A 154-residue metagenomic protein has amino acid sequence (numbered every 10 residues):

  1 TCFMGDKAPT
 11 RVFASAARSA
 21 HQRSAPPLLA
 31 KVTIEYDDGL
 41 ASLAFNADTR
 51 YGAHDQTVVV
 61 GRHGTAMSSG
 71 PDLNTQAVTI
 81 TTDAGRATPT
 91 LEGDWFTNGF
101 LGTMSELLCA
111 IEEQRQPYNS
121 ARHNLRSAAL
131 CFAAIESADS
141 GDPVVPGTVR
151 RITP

Functional and structural regions predicted by a protein language model:
T1-A41, N46-Y51, R122, I152: Rossmann-like dinucleotide-binding domain that binds NAD(P)(H)
E35, R50-H54, V60, S69 (+1 more regions): C-terminal substrate-binding/catalytic lobe of Rossmann-fold NAD(P)-dependent oxidoreductases
S42-N46, M67-G70, G85-W95: Short amphipathic beta-strand/extended segments with alternating polar/hydrophobic composition
T57, N74-G85: Short polybasic amphipathic segments
G93-S105: Active-site loop of classical SDR/Rossmann-like NAD(P)-dependent oxidoreductases, centered on the catalytic Tyr-X3-Lys
C109-P154: C-terminal helix-rich "cap/oligomerization" subdomain common to oxidoreductases
